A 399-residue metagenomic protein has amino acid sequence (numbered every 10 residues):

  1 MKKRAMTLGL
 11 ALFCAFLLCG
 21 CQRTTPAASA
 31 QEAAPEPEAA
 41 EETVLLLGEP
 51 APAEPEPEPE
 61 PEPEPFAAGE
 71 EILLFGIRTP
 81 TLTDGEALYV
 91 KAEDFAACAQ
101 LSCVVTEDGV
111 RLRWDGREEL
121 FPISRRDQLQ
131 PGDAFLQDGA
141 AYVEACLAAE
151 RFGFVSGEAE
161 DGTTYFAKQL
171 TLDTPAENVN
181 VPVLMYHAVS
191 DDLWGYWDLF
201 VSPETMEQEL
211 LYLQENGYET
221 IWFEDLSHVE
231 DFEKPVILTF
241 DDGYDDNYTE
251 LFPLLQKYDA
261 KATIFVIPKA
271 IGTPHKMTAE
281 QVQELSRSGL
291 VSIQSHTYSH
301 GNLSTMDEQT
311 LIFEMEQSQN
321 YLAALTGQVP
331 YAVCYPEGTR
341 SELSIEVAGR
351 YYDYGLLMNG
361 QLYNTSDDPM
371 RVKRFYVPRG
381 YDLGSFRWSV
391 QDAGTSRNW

Functional and structural regions predicted by a protein language model:
M1-T7: Positively charged n-region of N-terminal signal peptides that target proteins for export
L17-G20: C-terminal motif of bacterial Sec signal peptides marking the signal peptidase cleavage site
T25-L184: Primary recognition of N-terminal secretory signal peptides and signal-anchoring hydrophobic helices
T171-T239, D245-D246, T305-W399: C-terminal active-site subregion of NodB/CE4 polysaccharide deacetylases
P182-M185, E219-F223, I237-L238, Q256 (+4 more regions): Short, well-structured secondary-structure segments
Q214, L251-A260, M277-Q294, G349 (+1 more regions): Acidic (Asp/Glu)-rich catalytic clusters
H275-Q281, T310-E314: Charged helix-capping and loop-helix junction motifs
Q294-Q309: Substrate-binding clefts and substrate-entry loops adjacent to catalytic sites of polymer-processing enzymes acting on
